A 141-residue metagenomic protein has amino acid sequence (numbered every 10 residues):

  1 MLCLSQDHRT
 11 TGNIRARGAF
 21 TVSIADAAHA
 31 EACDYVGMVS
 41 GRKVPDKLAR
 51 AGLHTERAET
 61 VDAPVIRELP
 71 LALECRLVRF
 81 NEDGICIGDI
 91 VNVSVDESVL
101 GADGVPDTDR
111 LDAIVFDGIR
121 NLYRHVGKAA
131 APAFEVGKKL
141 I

Functional and structural regions predicted by a protein language model:
M1-I141: Basic, polyanion-binding surface patches
